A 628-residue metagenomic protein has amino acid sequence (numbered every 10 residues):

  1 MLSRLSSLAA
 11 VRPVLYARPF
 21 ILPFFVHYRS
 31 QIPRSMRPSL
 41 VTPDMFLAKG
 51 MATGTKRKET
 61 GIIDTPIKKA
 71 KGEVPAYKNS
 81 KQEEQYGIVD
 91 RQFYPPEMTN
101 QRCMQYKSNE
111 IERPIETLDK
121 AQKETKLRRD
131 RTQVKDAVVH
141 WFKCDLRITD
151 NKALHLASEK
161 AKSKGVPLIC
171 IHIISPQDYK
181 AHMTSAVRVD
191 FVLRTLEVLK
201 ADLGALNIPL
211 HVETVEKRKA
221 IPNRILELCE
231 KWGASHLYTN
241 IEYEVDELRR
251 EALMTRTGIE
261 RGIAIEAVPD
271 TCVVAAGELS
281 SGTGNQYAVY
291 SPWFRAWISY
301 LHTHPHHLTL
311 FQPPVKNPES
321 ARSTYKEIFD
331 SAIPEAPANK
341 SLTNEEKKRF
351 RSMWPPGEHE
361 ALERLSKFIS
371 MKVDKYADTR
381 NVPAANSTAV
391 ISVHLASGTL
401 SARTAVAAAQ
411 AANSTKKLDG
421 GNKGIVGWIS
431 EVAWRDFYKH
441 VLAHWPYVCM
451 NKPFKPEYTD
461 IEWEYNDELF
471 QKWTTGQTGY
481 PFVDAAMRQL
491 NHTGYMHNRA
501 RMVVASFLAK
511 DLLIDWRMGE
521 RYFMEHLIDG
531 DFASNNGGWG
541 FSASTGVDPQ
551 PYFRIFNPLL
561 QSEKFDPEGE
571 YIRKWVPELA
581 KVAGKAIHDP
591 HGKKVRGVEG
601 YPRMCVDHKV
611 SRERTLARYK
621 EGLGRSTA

Functional and structural regions predicted by a protein language model:
M1-P19: N-terminal chloroplast transit peptides
L2, R37-P305, S534, K609 (+2 more regions): Trp/Phe/Arg-rich N-terminal binding region typifying the photolyase-homology
S3-S7, S30, S35, S39: Serine residues within intrinsically disordered or low-complexity segments
P13-F25, S30-Q31: Intrinsically disordered, low-complexity basic segments at termini and long loops, enriched in Pro/Gly and/or Arg/Ser
R37, T42-L47, A52-G54, E59 (+7 more regions): Glycine/tryptophan-enriched, flexible segments
N386-V576: Active-site-proximal binding-pocket segments
